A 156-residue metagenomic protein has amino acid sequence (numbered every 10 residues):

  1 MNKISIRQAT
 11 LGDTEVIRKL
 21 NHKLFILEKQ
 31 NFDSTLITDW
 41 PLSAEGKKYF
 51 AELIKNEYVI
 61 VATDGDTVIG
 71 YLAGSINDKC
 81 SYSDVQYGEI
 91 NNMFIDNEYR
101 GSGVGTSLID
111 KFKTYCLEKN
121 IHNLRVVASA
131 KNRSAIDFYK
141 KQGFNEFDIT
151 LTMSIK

Functional and structural regions predicted by a protein language model:
M1-G12: Conserved N-terminal entry element of GNAT/NAT acetyltransferase domains
H22-Y49: Conserved GNAT-fold acetyl-CoA-binding loop/helix
Y49-V61, E89: A short helix-loop-beta-strand connector motif used in the catalytic cores of GNAT acetyltransferases and, in some
V61, T67-I76, F94: Conserved beta-strand in the GNAT
N92-I95, G101-T114, K141: Conserved acetyl-CoA-binding loop-helix of GNAT-fold acetyltransferases
T106, A130-D148: Conserved active-site alpha-helix within GNAT-family acetyltransferase domains
C116-V127: Conserved GNAT acetyl-CoA-binding A-motif
R125-A135, T152-K156: Conserved beta-strand-loop-alpha-helix junction that forms the acyl-donor binding cleft
